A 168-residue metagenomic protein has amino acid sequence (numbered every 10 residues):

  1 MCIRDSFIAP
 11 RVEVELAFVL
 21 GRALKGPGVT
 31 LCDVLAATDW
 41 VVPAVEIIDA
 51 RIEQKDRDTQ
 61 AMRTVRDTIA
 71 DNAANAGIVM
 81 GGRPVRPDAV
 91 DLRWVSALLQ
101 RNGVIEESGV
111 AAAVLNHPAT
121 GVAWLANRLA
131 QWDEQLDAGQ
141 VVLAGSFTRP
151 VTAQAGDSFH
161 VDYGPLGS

Functional and structural regions predicted by a protein language model:
R4-H117, Q154, S158, S168: Catalytic-core "active-site belt" of small-molecule-metabolizing enzymes, emphasizing His/Asp/Glu-rich regions
G121-V151: A conserved acidic, glycine/proline-rich C-terminal tail/linker
L143-S168: Conserved catalytic-core subdomain
